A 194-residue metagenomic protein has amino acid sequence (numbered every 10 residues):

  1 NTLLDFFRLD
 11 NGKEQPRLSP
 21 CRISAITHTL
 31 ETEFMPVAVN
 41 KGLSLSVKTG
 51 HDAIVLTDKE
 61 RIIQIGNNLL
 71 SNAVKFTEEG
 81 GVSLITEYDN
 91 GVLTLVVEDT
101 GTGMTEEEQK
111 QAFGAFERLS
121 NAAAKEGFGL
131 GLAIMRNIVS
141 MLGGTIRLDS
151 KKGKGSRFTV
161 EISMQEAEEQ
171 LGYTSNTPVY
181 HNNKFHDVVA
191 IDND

Functional and structural regions predicted by a protein language model:
L3, F7-L18: Helix-loop junction within the histidine kinase core
R17-R22, V39, S44-A53: Conserved catalytic submotifs in the C-terminal HATPase_c
H28-N40: Short alpha-helical segment within the cytosolic histidine kinase core of two-component systems
A73-V74: Short helix-loop "hinge" at the ATP-lid/N-box region of the Bergerat-fold HATPase_c
M104-F116: Short conserved segment of the HATPase_c
G131, M135: Short alpha-helical Gxxx[C/S/T] motif in the catalytic ATP-binding
G143-G144: Conserved glycine-rich
